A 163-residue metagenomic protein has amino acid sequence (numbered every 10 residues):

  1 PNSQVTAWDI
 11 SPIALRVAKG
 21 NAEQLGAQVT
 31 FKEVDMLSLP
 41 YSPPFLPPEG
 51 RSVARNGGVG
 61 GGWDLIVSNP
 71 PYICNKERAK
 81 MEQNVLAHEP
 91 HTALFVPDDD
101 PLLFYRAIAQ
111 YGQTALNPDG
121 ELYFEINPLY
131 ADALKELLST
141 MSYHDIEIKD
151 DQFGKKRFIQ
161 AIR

Functional and structural regions predicted by a protein language model:
P1-Y41, G60-S68, I73-R78, A107: Conserved SAM/SAH cofactor-binding pocket of Class I
K19-A22, K80-N84, L137-T140: Short, glycine/charged-enriched secondary-structure capping and boundary segments
G26, G60, E89, N117 (+1 more regions): Short, well-ordered coil/turn elements that cap or connect secondary structure elements
P44-P48, P70-P71, P90: Proline-centered helix-kink/hinge sites
P47-R51, N56-G60: Glycine-biased, low-complexity coil/linker segments
Y72, I162-R163: C-terminal beta-strand of the catalytic ATP-binding
Y72-L103: Mobile active-site "lid"/loop adjacent to the S-adenosyl-L-methionine
D98-I162: Conserved Class I SAM-dependent methyltransferase catalytic core
